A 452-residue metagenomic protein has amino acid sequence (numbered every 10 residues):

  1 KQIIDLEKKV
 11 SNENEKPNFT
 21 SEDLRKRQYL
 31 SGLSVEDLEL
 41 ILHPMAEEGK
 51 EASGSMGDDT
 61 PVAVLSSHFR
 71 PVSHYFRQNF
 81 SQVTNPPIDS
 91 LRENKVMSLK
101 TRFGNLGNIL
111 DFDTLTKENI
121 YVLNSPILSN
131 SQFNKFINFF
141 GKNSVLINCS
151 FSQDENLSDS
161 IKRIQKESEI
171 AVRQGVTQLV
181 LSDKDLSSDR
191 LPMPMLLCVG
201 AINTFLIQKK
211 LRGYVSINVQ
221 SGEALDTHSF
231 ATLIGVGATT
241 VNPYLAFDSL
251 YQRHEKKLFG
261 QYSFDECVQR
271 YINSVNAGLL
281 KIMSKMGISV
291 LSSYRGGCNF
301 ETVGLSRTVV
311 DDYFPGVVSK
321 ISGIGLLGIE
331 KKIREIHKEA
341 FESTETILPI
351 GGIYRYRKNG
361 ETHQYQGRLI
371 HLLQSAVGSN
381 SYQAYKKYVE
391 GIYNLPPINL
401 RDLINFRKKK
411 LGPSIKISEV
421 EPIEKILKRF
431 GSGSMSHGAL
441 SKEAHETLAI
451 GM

Functional and structural regions predicted by a protein language model:
K1-L157, E167-A171, V176-Q178, S229-F230 (+3 more regions): Flexible, glycine-rich loop/tail regions that form catalytic "lids" or insertion modules at the edges of active sites
K1-Q2, A246-Y251: Internal insertion modules embedded within essential enzymes
N148-S150, L181-S182, N218-Q220, Y244: A cross-family glycoside hydrolase active-site/sugar-binding cleft signature
R163-E167, C198-A201: Well-ordered alpha-helical segments embedded in enzymatic catalytic cores
T177, S182-S188: C-terminal amphipathic alpha-helical interaction region
K184-L186, G222, A238, L245-D248: Short, ordered loop/turn segments at secondary-structure junctions
L191-I217, R270-V275, K281: Alpha-helix-loop-beta-strand connector modules within alpha/beta enzyme cores
S216-T227: Glycine-rich beta-to-alpha transition loops that act as phosphate-gripper elements at the mouths of alpha/beta enzyme
